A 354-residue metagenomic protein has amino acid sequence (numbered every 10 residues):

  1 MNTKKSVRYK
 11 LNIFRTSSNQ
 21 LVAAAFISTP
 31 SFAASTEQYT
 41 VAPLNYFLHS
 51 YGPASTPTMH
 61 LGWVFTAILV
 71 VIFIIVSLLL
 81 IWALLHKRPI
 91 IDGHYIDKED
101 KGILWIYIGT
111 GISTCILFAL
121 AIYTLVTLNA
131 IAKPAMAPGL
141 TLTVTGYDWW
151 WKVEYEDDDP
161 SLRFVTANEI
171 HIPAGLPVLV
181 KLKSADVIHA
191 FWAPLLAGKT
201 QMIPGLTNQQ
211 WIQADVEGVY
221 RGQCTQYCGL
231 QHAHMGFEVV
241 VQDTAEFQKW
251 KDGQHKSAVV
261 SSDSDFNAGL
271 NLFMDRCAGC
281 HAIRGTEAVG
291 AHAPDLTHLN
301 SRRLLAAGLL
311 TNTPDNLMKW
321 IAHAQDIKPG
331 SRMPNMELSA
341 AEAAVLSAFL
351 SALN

Functional and structural regions predicted by a protein language model:
M1-E37: N-terminal secretory/membrane targeting signals
S18-N19, I68, I112: Residue-level micro-sites within transmembrane alpha helices that shape and flank functional polar/acidic positions
A34-G62, L84-A278, I283-A291, G308-A322 (+2 more regions): Non-transmembrane, membrane-proximal soluble domains of secreted or membrane proteins
G62-I72: Alpha-helical transmembrane segments
F73-K87: Alpha-helical transmembrane segments
L296-H298, R302-G308: Conserved P-loop NTPase catalytic core
F349-L353: Aromatic- and Gly/Pro-enriched helix-to-coil junctions and flexible linker segments
